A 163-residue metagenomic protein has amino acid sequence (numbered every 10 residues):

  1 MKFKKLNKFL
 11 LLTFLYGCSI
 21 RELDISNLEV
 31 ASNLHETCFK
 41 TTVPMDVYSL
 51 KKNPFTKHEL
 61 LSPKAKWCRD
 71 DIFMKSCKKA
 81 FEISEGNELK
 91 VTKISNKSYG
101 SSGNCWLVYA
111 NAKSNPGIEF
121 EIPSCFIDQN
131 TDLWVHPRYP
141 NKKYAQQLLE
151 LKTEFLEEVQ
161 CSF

Functional and structural regions predicted by a protein language model:
M1-C18: Sec-dependent bacterial lipoprotein signal peptides
T13, N33, P63, I72 (+3 more regions): Disulfide-bonded cysteine motifs in exported proteins
C18-M74: N-terminal export/targeting and maturation segments
S19, F39, W67-R69, S76-K78 (+3 more regions): Sequence contexts marking disulfide-bonded cysteines in secreted/extracellular proteins
V43-M45, K93-S95, A112-S114, F126: A mature extracytoplasmic/lumenal domain signature
K78-I94: Conserved beta-strand/loop element in small beta-rich adapter and peptidoglycan-binding domains
Y99-A110: Short aromatic-glycine-enriched beta-strand elements
G117-F163: C-terminal partner/receptor-binding element of secreted or periplasmic proteins
